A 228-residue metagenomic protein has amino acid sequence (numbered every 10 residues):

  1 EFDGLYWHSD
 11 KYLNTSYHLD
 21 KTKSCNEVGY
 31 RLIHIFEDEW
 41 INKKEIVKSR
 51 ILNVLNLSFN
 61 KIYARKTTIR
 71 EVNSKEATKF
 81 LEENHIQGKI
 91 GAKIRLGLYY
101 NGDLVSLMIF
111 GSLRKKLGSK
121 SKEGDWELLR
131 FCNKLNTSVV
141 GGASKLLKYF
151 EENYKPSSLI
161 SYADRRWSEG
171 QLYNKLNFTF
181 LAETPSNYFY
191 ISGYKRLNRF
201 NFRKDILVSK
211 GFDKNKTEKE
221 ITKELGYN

Functional and structural regions predicted by a protein language model:
E1-L19, L113-K116, A182: Short beta-strand-loop-alpha-helix junction that forms the active-site gateway of nucleic-acid-processing nucleases
E1-L5, E37, I109-S112, F131: Short loop/turn segments at strand-loop or loop-helix junctions that form parts of catalytic or ligand-binding pockets
Y12-H18, N42-V47, I51, M108 (+1 more regions): Conserved active-site and SAM-binding loop architecture of S-adenosyl-L-methionine-dependent nucleic-acid
Y17-S24, L146, F150: A general structural detector for well-ordered alpha-helical segments in enzyme core domains, enriched
D20-K23, A77, E169: Residues within well-ordered alpha-helices
K23-K75: Basic, glycine-rich
R65, N73-G91: Short, basic/aromatic recognition patches
T68-E71, A92, Y100, S106-Y227: Acyl-donor binding region in acyl/amide transferases
